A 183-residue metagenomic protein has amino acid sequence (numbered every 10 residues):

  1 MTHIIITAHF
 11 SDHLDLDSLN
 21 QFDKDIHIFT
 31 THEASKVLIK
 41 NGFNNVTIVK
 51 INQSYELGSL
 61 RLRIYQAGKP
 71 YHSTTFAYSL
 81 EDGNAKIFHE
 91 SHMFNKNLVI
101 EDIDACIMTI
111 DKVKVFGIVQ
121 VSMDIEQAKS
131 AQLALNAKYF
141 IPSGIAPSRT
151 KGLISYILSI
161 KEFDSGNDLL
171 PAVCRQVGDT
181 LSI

Functional and structural regions predicted by a protein language model:
M1-T30, D102-D111: Active-site metal-binding motif and surrounding structural segment of the metallo-beta-lactamase
H3, H27, L60, A85-I87 (+2 more regions): Structural motif
A8, D15, L62, H92 (+1 more regions): Divalent metal-coordination and catalytic microenvironments
F10-S11, A34-S35, Q53, N95 (+1 more regions): Alpha-helix capping/helix-boundary segments
D17-Q21, V37, N41-G42, V99-E101 (+2 more regions): A short acidic, amphipathic alpha-helical/loop segment
D25-K36, N41-G68, G178: Portal/gating segments that form or line small-molecule/metal binding sites
E33, K96-I183: Cap/insert and terminal regions of metallo-dependent hydrolase folds
V49-D102, F116, Q120, L181-I183: Core dinuclear metal-dependent hydrolase active-site scaffold
